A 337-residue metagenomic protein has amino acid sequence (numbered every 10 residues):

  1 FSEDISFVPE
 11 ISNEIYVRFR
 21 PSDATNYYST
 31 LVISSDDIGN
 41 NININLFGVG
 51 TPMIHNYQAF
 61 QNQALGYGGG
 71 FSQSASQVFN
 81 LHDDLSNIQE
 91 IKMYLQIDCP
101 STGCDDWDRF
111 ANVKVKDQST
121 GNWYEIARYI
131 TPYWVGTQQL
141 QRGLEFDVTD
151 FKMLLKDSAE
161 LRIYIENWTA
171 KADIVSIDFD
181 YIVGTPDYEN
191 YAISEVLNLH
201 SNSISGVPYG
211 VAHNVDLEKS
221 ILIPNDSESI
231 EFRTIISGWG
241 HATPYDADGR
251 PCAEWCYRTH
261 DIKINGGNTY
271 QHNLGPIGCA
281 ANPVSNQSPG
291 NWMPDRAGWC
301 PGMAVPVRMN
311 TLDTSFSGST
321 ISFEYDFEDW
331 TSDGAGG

Functional and structural regions predicted by a protein language model:
F1-P52: Feature for long, exposed domains in two main contexts
G50-G337: Extracellular/secretory-pathway and virion-surface proteins
